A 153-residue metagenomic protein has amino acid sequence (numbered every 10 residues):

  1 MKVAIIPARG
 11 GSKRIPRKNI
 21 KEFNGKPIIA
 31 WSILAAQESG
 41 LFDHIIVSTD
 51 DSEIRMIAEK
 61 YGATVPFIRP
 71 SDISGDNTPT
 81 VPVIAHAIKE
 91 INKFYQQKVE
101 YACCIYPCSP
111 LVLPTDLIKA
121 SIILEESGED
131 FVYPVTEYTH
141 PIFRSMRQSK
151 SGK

Functional and structural regions predicted by a protein language model:
M1-P16: N-terminal nucleotide-binding beta1-loop-alpha1 segment
K2, D43, T64, V99-E100 (+1 more regions): Conserved acidic residues
K13-R17, S74-G75, P107: A short acidic, helix-capping loop that chelates divalent metal ions and anchors anionic groups
I28-H44, M56: A short, N-terminal amphipathic alpha-helix
I46, S52-Y101, V112, K119: Short phosphate-binding loop-to-helix
P82, Y101, P110-K153: Conserved core of the sugar-phosphate nucleotidyltransferase
C103-I105: Short aromatic-hydrophobic micro-motifs that form the base-stacking/packing surface for donor nucleotide recognition
